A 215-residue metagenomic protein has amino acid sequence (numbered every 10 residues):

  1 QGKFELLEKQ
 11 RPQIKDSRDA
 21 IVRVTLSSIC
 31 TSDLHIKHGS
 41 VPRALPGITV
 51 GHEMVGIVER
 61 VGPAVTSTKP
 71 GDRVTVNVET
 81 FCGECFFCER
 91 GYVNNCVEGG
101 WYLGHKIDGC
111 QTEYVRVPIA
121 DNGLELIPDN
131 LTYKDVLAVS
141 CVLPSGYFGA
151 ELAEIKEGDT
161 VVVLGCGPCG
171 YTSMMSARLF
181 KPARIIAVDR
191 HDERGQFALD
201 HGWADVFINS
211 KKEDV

Functional and structural regions predicted by a protein language model:
Q1-F4: Extracellular beta-rich ligand/substrate-recognition surface
P12-S27, S40-F86, P128-N130: Glycine-rich beta-strand-centered segment in the early N-terminal region that forms part of a ligand/cofactor-binding
S32-H38: Cytochrome P450 core scaffold surrounding the K-helix E-X-X-R motif and the conserved "meander" helix-loop region
C82-L164: NAD(P)H dinucleotide-binding glycine-rich loop of Rossmann-like/cofactor-binding domains, especially the beta1-alpha1
T160-C166, R178-V215: Adenosine-nucleotide cofactor-binding segment
G170-Y171: N-terminal Rossmann-fold NAD(P) dinucleotide-binding loop
